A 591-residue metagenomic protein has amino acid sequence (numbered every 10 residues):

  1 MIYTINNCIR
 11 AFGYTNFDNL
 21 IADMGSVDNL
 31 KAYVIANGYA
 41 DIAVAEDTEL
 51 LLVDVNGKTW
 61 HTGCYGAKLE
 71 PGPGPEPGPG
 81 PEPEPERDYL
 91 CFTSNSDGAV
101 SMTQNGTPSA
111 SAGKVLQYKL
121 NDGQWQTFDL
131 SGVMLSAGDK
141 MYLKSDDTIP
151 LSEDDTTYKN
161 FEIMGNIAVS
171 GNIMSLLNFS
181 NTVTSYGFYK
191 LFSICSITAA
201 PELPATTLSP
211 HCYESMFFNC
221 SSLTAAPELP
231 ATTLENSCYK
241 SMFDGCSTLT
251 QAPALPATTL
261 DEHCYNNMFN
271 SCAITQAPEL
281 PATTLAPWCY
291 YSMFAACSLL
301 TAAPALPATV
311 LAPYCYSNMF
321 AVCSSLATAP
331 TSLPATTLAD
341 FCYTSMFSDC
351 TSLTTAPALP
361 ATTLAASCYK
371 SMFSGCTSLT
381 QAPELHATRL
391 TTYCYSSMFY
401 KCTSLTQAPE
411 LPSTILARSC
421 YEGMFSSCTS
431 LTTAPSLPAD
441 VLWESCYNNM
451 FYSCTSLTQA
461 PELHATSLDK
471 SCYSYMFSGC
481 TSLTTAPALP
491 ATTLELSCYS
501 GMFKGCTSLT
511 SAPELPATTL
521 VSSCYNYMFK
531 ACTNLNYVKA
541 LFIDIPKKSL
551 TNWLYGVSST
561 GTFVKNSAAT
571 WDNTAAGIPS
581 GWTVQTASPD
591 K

Functional and structural regions predicted by a protein language model:
M1-Y3, N7-D18, M24, D28-A43 (+1 more regions): Solvent-exposed loop and capping/linker segments of extracellular ligand-binding repeat ectodomains
